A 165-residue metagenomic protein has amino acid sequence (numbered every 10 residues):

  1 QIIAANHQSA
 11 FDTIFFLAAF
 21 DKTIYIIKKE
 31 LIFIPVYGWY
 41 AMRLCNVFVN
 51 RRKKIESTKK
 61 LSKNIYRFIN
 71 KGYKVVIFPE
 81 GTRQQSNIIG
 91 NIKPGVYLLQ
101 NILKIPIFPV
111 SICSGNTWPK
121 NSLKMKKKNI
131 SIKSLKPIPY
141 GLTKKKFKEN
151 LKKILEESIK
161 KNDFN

Functional and structural regions predicted by a protein language model:
Q1-K54: Catalytic core of membrane glycerolipid acyltransferases/transacylases, capturing the structured, soluble-facing
K59-N165: Non-catalytic C-terminal accessory region of glycerolipid acyltransferases and related lyso-lipid remodeling enzymes
